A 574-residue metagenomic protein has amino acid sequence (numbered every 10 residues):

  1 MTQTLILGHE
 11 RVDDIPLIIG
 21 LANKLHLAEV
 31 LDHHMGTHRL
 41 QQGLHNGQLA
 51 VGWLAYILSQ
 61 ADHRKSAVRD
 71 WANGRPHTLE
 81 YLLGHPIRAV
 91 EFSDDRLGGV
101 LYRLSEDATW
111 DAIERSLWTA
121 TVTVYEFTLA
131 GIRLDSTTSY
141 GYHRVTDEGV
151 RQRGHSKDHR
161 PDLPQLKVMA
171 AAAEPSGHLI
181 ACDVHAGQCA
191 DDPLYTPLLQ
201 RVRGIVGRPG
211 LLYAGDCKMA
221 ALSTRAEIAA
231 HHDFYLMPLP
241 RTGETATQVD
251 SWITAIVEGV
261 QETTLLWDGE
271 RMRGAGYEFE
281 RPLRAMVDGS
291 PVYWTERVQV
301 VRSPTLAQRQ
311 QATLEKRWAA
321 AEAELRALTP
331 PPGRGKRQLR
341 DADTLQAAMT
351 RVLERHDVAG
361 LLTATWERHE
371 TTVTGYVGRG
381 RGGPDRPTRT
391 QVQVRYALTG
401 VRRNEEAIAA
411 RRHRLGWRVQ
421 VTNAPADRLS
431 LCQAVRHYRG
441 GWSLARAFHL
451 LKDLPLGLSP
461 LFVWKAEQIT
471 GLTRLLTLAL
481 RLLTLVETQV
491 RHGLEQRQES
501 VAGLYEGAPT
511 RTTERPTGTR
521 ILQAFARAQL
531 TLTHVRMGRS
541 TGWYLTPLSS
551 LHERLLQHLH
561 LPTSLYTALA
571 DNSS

Functional and structural regions predicted by a protein language model:
M1-I19, D32-S574: Anion-binding and metal-coordination hotspots
A22: Conserved active-site/ligand-binding neighborhood in enzyme cores
